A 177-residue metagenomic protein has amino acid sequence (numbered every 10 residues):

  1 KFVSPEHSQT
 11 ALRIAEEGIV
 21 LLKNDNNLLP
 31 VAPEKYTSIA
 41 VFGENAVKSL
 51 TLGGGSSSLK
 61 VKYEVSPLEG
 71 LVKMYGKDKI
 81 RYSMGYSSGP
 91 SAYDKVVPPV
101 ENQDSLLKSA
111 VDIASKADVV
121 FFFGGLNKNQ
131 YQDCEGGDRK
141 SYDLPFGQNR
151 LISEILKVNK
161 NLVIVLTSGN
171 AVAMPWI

Functional and structural regions predicted by a protein language model:
F2-P5, Q9-I177: C-terminal non-catalytic regions of proteins with extracellular/luminal or membrane-system context
